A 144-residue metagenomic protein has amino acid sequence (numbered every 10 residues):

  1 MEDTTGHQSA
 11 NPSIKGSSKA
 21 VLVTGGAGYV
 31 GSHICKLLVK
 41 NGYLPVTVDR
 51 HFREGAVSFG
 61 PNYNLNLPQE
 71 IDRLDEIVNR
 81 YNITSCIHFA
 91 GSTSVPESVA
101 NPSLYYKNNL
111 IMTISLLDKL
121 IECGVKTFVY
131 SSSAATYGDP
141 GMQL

Functional and structural regions predicted by a protein language model:
M1-L144: N-terminal Rossmann-like NAD(P)+-binding domain of SDR-like oxidoreductases, especially those catalyzing
